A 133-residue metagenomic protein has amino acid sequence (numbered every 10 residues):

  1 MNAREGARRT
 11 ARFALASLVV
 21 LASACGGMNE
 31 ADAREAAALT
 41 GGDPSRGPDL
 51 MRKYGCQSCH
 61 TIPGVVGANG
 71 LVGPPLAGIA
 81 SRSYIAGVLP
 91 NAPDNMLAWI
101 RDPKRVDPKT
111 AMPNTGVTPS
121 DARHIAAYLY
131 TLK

Functional and structural regions predicted by a protein language model:
N2-L15: Bacterial N-terminal signal peptides that target proteins for export
A16-S17, P48: Secretory-pathway extracellular proteins and peptide precursors enriched for disulfide-bonded cysteines
L21-A24: C-terminal motif of bacterial Sec signal peptides marking the signal peptidase cleavage site
G26-M28, C59-V66, S81, R101: Detector for the c-type heme attachment site
G26-R52: Electrostatic cytochrome c docking/interface patches
T40-G41, D49, G67-K133: Extracytoplasmic electron-transfer domains, predominantly the class I c-type cytochrome c fold
C56-C59, I125: Hydrophobic packing within well-folded, soluble alpha/beta domains
